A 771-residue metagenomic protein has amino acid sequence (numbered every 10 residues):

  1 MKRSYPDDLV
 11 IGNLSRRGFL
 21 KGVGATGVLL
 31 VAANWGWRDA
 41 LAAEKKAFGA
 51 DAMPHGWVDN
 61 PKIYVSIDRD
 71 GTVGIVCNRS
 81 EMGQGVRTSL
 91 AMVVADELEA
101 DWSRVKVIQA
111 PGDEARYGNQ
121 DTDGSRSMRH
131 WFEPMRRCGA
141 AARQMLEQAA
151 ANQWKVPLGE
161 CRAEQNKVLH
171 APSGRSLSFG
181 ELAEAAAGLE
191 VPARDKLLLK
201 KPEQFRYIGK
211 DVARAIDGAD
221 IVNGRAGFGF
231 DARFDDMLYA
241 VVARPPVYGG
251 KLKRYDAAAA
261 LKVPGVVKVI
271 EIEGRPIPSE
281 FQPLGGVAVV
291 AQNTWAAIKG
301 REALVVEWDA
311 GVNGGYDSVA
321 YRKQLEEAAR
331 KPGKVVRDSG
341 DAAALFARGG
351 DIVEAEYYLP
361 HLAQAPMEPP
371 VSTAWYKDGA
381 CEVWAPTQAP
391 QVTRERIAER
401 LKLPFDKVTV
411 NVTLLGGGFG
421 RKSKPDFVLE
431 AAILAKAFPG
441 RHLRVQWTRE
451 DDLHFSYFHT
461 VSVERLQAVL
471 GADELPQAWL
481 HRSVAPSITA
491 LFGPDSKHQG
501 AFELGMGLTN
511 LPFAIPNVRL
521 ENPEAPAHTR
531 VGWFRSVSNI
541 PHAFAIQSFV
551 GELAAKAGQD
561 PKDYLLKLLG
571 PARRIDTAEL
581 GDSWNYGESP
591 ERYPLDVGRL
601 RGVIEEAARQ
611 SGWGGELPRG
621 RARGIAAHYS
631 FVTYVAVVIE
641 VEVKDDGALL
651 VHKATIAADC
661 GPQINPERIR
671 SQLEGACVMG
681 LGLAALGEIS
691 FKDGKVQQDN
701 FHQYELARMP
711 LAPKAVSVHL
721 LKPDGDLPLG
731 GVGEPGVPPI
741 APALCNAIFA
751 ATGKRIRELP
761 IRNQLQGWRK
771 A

Functional and structural regions predicted by a protein language model:
M1-L14: N-terminal secretory signal peptides
K2-R3, F132-V212, P264-G350, L414 (+7 more regions): Molybdopterin (Moco) oxidoreductase catalytic core of the xanthine/aldehyde oxidoreductase family
L14-W35, Y564: N-terminal export leaders
A43-S89, V93, Q120, D217-D220 (+4 more regions): Conserved beta-alpha junction segments in alpha/beta enzyme cores
R87-M92, E395, G418-F438, V445: Thiamine diphosphate
A95-T122, Q144-S176, L261-V263, R400-T409 (+5 more regions): C-terminal catalytic domains of large/alpha subunits in multi-subunit enzymes
E114-Y117, R126-W131, L182-D231, G333-S372 (+4 more regions): Glycine-rich loop/linker segments at domain edges
L238-P246: Short glycine-/aliphatic-rich beta-strand segments at the starts of folded cytosolic domains
